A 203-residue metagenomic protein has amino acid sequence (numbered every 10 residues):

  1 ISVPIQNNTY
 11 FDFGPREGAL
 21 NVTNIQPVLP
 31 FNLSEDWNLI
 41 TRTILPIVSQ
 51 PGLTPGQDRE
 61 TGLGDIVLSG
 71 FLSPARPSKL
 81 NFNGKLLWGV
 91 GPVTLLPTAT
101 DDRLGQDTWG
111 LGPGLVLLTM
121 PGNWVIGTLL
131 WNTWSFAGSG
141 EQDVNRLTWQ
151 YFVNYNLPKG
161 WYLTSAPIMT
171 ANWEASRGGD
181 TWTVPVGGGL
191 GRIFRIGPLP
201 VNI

Functional and structural regions predicted by a protein language model:
S2-G138, Q142-I203: Transmembrane beta-barrel domains of Gram-negative outer membranes and organellar outer membranes
